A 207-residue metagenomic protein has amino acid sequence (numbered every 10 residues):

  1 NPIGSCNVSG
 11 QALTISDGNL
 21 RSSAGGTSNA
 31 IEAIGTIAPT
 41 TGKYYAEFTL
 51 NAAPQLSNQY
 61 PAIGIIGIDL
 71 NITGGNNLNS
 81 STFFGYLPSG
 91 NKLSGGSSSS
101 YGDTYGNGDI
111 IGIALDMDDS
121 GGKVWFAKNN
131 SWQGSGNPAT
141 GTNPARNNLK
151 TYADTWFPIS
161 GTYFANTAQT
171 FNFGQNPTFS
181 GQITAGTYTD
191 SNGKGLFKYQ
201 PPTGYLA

Functional and structural regions predicted by a protein language model:
N1-A207: PRY/SPRY (B30.2) beta-sandwich protein-interaction domains and their adjacent Ser/Pro/Gly-rich low-complexity linkers
